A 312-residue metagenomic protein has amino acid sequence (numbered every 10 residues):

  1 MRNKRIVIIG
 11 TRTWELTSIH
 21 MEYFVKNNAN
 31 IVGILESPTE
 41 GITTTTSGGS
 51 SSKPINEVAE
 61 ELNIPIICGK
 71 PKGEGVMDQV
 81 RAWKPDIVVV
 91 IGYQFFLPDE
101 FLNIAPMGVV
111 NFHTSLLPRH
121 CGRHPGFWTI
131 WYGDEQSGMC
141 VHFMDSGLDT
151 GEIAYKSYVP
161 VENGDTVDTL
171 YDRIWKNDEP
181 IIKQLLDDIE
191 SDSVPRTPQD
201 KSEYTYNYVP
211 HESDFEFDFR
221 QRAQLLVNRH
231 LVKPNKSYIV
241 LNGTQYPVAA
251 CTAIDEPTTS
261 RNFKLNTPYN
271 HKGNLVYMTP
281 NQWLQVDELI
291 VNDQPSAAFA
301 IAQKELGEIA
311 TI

Functional and structural regions predicted by a protein language model:
M1-N235, H271-G273, N281-Q285, I290-I312: One-carbon transfer enzymes
S237-G243: Short conserved beta-strand and strand-loop elements enriched in small hydrophobics with frequent Asp/Gly
T244-V248, L284: Short, isolated positions in well-ordered beta-strands
A249-E256, E288-Q294: A short, sequence-level motif marking secondary-structure junctions
I254-D287: Low-complexity, glycine/alanine/valine/leucine- and proline-rich hydrophobic stretches
